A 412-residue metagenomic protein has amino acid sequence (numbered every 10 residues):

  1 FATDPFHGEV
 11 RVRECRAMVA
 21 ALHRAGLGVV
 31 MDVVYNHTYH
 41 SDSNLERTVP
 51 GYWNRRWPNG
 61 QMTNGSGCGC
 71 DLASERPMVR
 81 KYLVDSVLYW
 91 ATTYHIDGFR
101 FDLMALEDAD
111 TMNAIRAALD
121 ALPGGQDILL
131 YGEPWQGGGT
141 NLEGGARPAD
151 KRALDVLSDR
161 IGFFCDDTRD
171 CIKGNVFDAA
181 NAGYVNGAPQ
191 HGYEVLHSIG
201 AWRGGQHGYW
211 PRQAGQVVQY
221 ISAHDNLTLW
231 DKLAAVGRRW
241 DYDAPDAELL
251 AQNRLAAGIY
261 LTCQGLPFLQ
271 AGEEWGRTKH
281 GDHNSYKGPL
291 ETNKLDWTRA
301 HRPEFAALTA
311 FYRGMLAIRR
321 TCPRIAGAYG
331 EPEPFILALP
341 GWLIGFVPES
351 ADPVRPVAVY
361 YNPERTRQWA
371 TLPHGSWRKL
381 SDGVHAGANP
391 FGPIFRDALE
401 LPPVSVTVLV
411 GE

Functional and structural regions predicted by a protein language model:
F1-Y94, L103-P123, L129: Substrate-binding/active-site clefts of carbohydrate-active enzymes
A25, L103-P211, E273-G314, P373: Active-site-proximal helices and loops of the catalytic beta/alpha 8
V29-M31, F99, L130-G132, Q219 (+1 more regions): Hydrophobic faces of well-ordered beta-strands that scaffold small-molecule active sites in alpha/beta enzyme cores
Y35-H37, A105, P134-Q136, P189-Y193 (+7 more regions): Short, flexible loop/turn elements at secondary-structure junctions
Y94-H95, G265, E400: Short loop/turn motifs at secondary-structure junctions
P211-W377: Loop/helix patches that line or flank the sugar-binding groove of alpha-linked glycan CAZymes
H374-G387: Solvent-exposed beta-hairpin/edge-strand motifs
F391-E412: C-terminal beta-strand-rich structural cap/linker in extracellular carbohydrate-active enzymes
